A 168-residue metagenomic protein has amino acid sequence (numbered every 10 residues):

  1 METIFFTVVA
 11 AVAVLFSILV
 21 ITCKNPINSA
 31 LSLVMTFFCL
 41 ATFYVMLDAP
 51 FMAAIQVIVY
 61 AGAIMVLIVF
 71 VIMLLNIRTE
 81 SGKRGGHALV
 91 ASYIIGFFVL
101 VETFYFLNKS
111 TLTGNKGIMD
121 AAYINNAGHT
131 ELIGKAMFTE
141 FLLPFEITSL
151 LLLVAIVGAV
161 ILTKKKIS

Functional and structural regions predicted by a protein language model:
M1-I27, A49-P50, M73-S168: Flexible extramembrane loops and terminal tails that flank transmembrane helices in small membrane-associated subunits
A13-F16, L31-Y44, A61-I68: Hydrophobic alpha-helical segments within and immediately flanking transmembrane helices of multi-pass membrane proteins
C23-M35, P50-I64: Short, non-helical or kinked segments that cap or interrupt transmembrane helices
F43-F51: Transmembrane helix-loop junctions in multi-pass membrane proteins
I55, I68-V71: Generic internal hydrophobic packing segments that stabilize the cores of diverse globular domains
